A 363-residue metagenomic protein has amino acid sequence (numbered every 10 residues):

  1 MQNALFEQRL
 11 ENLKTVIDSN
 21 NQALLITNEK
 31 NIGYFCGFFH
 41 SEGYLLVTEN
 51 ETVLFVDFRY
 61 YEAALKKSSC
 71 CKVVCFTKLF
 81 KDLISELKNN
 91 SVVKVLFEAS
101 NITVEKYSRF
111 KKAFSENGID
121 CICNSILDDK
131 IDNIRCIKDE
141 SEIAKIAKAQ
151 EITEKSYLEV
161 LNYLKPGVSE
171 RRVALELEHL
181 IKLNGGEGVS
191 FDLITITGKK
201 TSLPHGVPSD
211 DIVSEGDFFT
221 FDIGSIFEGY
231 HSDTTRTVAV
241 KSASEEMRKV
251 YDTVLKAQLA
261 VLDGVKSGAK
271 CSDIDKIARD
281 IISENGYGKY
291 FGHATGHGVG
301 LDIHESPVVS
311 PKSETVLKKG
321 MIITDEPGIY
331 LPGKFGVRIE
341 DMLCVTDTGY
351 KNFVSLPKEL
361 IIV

Functional and structural regions predicted by a protein language model:
M1-V363: Active-site neighborhoods and metal-handling regions in enzymes and metal-associated proteins
